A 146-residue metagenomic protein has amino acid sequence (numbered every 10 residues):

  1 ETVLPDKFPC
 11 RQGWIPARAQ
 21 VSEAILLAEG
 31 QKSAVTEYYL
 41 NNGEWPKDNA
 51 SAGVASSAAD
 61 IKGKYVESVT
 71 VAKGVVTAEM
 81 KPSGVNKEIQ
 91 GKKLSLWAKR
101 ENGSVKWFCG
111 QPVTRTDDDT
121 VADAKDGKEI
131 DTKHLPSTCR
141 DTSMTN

Functional and structural regions predicted by a protein language model:
E1-Y38: Amphipathic alpha-helical segments typified by the pilin-like N-terminal helix that continues immediately C-terminal
L40-N146: Periplasmic/extracellular, small/polar-rich flexible segments of pilin-like filament-forming proteins
